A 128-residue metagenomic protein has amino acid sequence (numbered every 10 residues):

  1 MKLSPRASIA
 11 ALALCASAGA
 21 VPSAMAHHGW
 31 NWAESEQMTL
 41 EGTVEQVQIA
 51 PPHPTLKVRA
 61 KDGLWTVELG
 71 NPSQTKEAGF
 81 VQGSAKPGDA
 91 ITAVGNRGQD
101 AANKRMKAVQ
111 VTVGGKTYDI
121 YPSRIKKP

Functional and structural regions predicted by a protein language model:
M1-A11: Bacterial N-terminal signal peptides that target proteins for export
I9-A20: Bacterial N-terminal signal peptides
A24-M38: Short boundary/loop segments of OB/S1/cold-shock single-stranded nucleic-acid-binding domains
G42-V44: Conserved hydrophobic positions within beta-strands
A50-R59: Short aromatic-glycine-enriched beta-strand elements
G63-P72: A short macromolecule-binding patch
E77-A93: Short nucleic-acid-contacting surface segments enriched for D/E, G, S/T with interspersed K/R
G98-P122: OB-fold/S1-family single-stranded nucleic acid-binding modules
